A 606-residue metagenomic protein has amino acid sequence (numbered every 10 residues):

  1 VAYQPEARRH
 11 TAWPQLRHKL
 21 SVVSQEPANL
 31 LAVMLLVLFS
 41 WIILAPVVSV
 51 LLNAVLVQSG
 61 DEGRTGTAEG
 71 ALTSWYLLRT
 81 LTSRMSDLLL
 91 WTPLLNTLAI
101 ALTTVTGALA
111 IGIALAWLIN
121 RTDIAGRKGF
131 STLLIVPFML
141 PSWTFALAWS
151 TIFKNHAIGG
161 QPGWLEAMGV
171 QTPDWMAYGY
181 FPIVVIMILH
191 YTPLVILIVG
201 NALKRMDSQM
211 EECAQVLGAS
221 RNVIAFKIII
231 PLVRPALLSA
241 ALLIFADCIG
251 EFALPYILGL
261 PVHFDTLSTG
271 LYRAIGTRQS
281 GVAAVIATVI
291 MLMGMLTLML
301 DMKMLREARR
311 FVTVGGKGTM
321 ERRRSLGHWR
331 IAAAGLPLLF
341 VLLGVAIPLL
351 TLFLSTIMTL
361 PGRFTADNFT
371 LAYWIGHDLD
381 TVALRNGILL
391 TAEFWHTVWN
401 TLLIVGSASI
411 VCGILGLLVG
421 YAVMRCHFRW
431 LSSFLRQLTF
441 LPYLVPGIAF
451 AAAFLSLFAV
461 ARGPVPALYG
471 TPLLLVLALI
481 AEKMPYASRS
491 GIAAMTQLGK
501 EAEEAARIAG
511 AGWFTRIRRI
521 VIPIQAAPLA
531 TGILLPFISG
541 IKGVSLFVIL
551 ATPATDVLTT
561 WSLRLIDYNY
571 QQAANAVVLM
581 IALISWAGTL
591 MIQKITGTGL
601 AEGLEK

Functional and structural regions predicted by a protein language model:
V1-M34, M302-F340, W430-S432, Q593-K606: Transmembrane alpha-helical segments of polytopic membrane transport and secretion proteins
Q15-V23, L72-M85, F369-L389: A short amphipathic helical element positioned immediately N-terminal to and/or at the very start of a transmembrane
E26-T65, R84-K204, L232-F252, I257 (+7 more regions): Membrane-water interface segments at the C-terminal ends of transmembrane alpha-helices in multi-pass inner-membrane
S59, R64, A68-G70, S74 (+4 more regions): Juxtamembrane inter-helical linkers in multi-pass membrane proteins
G70-T73, V199-E212, R221, V233-R234 (+8 more regions): Transmembrane helix boundary and interhelical loop/hinge segments in multi-pass membrane proteins
K154, F252-T277, R363-N368, K542-Q571 (+1 more regions): Glycine-rich helix-loop "coupling/hinge" segments at transmembrane-helix boundaries in multipass transporters
Q215, R273, R507: Alpha-helical residues within the helix-turn-helix
V262, Y272-M293: Helix-loop-helix hairpin linking two adjacent transmembrane segments in secondary transporters
